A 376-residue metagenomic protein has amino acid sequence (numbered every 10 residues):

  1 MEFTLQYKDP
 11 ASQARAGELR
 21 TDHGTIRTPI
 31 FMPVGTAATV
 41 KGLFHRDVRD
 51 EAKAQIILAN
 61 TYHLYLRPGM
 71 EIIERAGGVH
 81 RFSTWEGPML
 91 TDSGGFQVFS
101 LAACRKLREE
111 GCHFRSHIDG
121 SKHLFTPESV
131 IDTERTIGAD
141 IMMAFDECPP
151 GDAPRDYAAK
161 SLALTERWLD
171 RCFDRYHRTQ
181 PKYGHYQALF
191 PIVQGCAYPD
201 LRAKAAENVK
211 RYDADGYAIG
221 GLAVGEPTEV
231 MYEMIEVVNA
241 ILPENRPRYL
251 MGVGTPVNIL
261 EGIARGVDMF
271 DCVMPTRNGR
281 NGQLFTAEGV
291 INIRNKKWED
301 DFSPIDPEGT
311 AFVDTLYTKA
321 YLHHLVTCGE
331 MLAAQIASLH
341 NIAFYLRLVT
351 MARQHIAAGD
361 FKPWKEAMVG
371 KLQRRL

Functional and structural regions predicted by a protein language model:
M1-E18, I26-M32, K41-G42, D146-D152 (+1 more regions): C-terminal extensions of enzymes
M1-K182, K296-E299: Non-catalytic, usually N-terminal nucleic-acid engagement modules in DNA/RNA processing proteins
G24, I57, D92, E134 (+5 more regions): Conserved, mostly hydrophobic/aromatic
S129, T133, K160-R171, K204 (+4 more regions): A non-catalytic, amphipathic alpha-helix used as a structural packing/dimerization or gating element in enzyme scaffolds
G151-R155, A159, G216-L222, M331-A334: Glycine- and acidic
A163-E166, R175, T179, Y186-I305: Glycine-rich phosphate/ribose-binding loops and adjacent secondary-structure elements that form binding surfaces
R175-G184, R246, A352-W364: Surface-exposed helix-capping loop/turn segments at secondary-structure junctions
